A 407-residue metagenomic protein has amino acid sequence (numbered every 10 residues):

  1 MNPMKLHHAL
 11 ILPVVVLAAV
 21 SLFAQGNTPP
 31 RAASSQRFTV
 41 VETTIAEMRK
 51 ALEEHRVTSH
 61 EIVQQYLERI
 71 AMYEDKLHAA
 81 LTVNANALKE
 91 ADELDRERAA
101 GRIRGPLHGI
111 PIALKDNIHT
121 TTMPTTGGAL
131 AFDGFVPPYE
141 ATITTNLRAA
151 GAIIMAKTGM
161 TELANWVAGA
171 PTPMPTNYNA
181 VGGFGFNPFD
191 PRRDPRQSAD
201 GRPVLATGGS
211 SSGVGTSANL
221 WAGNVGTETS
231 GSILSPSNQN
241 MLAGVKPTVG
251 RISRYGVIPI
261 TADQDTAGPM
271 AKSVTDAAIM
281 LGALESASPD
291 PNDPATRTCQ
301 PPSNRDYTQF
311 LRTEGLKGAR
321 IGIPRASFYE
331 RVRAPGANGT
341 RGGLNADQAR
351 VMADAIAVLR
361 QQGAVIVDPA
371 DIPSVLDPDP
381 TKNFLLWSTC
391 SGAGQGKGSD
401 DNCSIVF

Functional and structural regions predicted by a protein language model:
N2-L12: Bacterial N-terminal signal peptides that target proteins for export
I11-S21: Bacterial N-terminal signal peptides
A24-A100, A283-F407: Amidase signature
V41, I45, Y73, V83 (+4 more regions): Enzymes and membrane/adaptor proteins characterized by extended Gly/Ser/Thr/Asp/Glu-rich, aromatic-dotted
S59-I62, A79-L81, P111-L114, I153-A156 (+5 more regions): Structural recognition of the beta-strand scaffold that forms the well-ordered cores of secreted hydrolase catalytic
Y66, A87, G109, K115 (+3 more regions): Conserved hydrophobic/aromatic pocket- or pore-lining residues that grip, position, or stack substrates in active sites
T126-A129, P195-G201, G208, I258-T266 (+2 more regions): Flexible glycine/proline-enriched surface loops and loop-helix/loop-strand junctions
Y139-L284, S288: Short glycine/serine-rich loop segments
